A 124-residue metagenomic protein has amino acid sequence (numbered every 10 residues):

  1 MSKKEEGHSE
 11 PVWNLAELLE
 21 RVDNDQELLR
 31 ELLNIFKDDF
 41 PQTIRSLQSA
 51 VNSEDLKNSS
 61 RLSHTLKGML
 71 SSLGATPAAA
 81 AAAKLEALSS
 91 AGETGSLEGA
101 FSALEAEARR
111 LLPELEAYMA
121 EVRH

Functional and structural regions predicted by a protein language model:
M1-H124: Two-component system phosphorelay core
